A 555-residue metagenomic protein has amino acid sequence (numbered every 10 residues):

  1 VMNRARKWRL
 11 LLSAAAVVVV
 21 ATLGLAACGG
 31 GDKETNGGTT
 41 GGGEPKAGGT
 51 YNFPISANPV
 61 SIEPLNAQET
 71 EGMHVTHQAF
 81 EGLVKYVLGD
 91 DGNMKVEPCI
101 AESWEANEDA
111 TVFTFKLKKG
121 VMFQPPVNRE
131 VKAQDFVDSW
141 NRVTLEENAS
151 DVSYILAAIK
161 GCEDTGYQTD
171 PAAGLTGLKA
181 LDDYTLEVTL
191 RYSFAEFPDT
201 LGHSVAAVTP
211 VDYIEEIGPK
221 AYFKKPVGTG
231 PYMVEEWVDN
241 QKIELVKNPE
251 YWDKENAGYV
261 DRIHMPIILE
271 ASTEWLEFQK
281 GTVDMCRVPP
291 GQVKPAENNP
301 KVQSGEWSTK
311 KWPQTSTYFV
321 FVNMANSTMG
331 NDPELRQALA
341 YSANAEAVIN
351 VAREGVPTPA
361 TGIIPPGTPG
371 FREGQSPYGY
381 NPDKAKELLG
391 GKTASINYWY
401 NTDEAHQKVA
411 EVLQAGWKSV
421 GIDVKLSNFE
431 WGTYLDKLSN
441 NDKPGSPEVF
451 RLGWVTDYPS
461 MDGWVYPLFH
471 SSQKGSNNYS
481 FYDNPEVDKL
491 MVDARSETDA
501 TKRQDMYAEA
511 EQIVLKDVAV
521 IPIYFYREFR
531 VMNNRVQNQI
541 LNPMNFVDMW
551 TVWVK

Functional and structural regions predicted by a protein language model:
P54-E108, K225-G228: N-terminal lobe/hinge region of extracytoplasmic solute-binding protein
V87-L88, D164-K179, D183-Y184, L190-G258 (+2 more regions): Gly/Pro-rich hinge or "lid" segments in bacterial periplasmic/extracellular proteins
E102-I155, E187, E277, M329: Aromatic- and charge-enriched surface segment that lines or borders ligand/interaction sites
V131-S139, D183-T189, S193, G230-P231 (+5 more regions): Alpha-helical secondary-structure segments
H203, E215-F223, P249-E297, D423: Ligand-site clamp/hinge motif
Q337, I349, D423-L435, G463-N534 (+1 more regions): Extracytoplasmic/peripheral linker and loop segments enriched in polar/acidic and small residues with frequent Thr/Pro
E354, T358-L388, T402-K408: Structural transition elements
R530-K555: Long beta-strand-rich cores associated with HINT superfamily self-processing modules
